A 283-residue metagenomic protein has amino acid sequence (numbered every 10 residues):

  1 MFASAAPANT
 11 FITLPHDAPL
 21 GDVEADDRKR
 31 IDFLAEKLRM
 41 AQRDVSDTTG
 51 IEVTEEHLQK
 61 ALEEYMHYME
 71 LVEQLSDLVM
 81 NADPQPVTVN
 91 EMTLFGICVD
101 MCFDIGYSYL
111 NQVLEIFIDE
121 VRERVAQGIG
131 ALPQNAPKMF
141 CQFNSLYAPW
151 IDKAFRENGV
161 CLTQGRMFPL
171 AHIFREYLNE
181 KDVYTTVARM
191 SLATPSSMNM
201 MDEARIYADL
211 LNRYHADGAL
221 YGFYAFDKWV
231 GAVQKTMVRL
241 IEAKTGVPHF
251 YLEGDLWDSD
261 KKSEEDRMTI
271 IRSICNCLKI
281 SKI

Functional and structural regions predicted by a protein language model:
M1-D44: Gly/lys/ser-thr-rich phosphate-binding loops in alpha/beta enzymes that coordinate phosphoanhydride or phosphate groups
L14-D17, R166-A171, D255: Short, acidic/turn-prone active-site loops that include or flank metal/cofactor- and phosphate-binding residues
P19-V23, A171-N179, D260-S263: Short, charged, surface-exposed secondary-structure boundary motifs
I31-M167, I173: A charged, amphipathic alpha-helical module
L38-Q59, R189-H215, L278-I283: Extended, charge-rich low-complexity interaction segments
Q142-A208, Y214: Redox- and metal-dependent alpha/beta enzyme cores, enriched for Fe-S-associated oxidoreductases and cofactor-handling
D202-K244: C-terminal hydrophobic structural anchor segments that stabilize assembly/packing rather than catalytic chemistry
K235-I283: Peripheral docking tails and interdomain loops at the edges of cofactor- or intermediate-handling domains
